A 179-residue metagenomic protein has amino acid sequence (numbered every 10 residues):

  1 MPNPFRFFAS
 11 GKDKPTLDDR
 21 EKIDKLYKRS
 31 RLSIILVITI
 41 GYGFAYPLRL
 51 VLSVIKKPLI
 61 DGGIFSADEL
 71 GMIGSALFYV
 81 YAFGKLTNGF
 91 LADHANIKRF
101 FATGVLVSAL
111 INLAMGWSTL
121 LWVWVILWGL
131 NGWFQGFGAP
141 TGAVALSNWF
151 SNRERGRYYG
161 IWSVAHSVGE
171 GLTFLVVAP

Functional and structural regions predicted by a protein language model:
P2-P47: Cytosolic juxtamembrane N-terminal segment immediately preceding the first transmembrane helix of multi-pass
S33-D61, F65-A67: Extracytoplasmic
L50, F78-L86, G136, E170-G171: Residue-level signature of mid-helix packing/kink "hotspots" within the transmembrane helices of 12-pass Major
K56, G169, T173-A178: Small-residue (Gly/Pro/Ala) motifs that create kinks and tight helix-helix packing interfaces
P58, G89-F90, P179: Membrane-interface helix termini in secondary transporters
F83-T119: Conserved MFS/SLC helix-loop-helix module at the cytosolic interface between two early adjacent transmembrane helices
L120-W128: Short hydrophobic/alpha-helical segments at membrane-entry points of transmembrane helices in Major Facilitator
L127-H166: Cytoplasmic helix-loop-helix junction between adjacent transmembrane helices in 12-TM secondary transporters
